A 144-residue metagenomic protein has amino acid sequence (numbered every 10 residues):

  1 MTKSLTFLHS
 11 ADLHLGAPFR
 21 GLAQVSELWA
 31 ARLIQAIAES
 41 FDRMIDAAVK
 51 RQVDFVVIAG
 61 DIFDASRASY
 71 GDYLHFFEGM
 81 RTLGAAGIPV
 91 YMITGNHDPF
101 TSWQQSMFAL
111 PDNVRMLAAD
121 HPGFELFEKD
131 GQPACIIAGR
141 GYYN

Functional and structural regions predicted by a protein language model:
M1-L74: N-terminal active-site segment of His-dependent metallophosphoesterases
F55, S66-N144: His/Asp/Glu-rich metal-coordinating catalytic cores of metallo-dependent phosphodiesterases/hydrolases acting on
